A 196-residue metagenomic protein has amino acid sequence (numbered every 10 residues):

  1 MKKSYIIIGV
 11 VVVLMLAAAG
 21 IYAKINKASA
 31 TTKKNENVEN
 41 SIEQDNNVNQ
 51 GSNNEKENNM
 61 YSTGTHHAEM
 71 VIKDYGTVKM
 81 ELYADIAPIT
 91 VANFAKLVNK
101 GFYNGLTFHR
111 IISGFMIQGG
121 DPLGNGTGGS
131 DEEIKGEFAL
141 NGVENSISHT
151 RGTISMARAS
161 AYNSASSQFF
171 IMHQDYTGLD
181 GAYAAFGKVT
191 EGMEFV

Functional and structural regions predicted by a protein language model:
M1-V196: Cyclophilin-like peptidyl-prolyl cis-trans isomerases
